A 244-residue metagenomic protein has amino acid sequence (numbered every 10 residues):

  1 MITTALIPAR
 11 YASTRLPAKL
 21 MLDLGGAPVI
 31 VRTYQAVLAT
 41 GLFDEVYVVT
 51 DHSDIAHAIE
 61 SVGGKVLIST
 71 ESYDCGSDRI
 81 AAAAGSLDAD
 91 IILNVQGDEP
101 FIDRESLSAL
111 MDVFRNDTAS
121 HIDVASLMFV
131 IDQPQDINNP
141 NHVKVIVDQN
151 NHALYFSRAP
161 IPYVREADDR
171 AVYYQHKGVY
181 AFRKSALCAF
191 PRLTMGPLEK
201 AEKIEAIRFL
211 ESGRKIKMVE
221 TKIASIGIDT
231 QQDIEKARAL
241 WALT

Functional and structural regions predicted by a protein language model:
I2-T50: N-terminal glycine-rich phosphate-binding loop and ensuing alpha1 helix
A5, V46-V48, I92, A125 (+2 more regions): Hydrophobic/aromatic residues located in beta-strands of well-ordered beta-sheets within soluble catalytic
F43, A89, A119-I122, R214: Short, high-confidence coil segments that cap the C-terminus of an alpha-helix and link into the following beta-strand
Y47, S53-D112: Short phosphate-binding loop-to-helix
T50-D51, I102, F182, D229: A conserved hydrophobic position in a structured secondary element of the catalytic/binding core that shapes
I102-L193: Conserved core of the sugar-phosphate nucleotidyltransferase
A171-T244: Conserved alpha/beta core of the MobA/IspD/sugar-nucleotide pyrophosphorylase nucleotidyltransferase superfamily
